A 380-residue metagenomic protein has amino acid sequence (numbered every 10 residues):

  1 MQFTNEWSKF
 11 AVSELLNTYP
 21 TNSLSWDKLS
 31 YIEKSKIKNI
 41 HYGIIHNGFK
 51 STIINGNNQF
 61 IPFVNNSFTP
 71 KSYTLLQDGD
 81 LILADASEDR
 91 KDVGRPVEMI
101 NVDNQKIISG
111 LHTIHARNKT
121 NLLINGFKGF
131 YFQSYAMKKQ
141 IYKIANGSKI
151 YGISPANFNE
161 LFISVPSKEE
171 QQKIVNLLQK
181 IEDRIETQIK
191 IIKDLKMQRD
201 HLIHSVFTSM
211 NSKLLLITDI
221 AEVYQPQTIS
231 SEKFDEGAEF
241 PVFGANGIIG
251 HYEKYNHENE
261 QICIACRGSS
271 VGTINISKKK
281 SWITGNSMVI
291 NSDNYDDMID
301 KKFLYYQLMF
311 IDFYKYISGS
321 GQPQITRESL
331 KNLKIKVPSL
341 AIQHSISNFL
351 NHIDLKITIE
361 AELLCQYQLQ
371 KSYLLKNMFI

Functional and structural regions predicted by a protein language model:
M1-F10, V165-L215, D219, K334-I380: Amphipathic alpha-helical coiled-coil/heptad-repeat segments
M1-L24, K28-S30, K34, E160 (+2 more regions): Non-catalytic DNA-recognition/assembly elements of restriction-modification systems
S25-W26, T69-P70, G147, G319 (+1 more regions): Short, solvent-exposed loop/turn positions at domain surfaces that link secondary-structure elements or cap domain
E33-N55: Short beta-strand/loop turn elements enriched in aromatics
H41-Y42, N58-Q133, G244-M309, S318-G321 (+1 more regions): A short beta-sheet element
K106-I114, L123, K138, Y142-E169 (+2 more regions): A short glycine-rich beta-alpha junction/loop motif
